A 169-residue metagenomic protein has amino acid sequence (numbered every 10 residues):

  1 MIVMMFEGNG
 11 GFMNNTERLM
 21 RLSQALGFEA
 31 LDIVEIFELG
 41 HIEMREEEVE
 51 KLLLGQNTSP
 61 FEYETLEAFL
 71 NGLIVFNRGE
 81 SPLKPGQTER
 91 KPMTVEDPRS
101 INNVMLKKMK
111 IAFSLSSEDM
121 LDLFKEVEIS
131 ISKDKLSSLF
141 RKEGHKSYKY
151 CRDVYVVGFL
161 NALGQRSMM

Functional and structural regions predicted by a protein language model:
M1-F12: Short, Lys/Arg-enriched N-terminal segments with co-localized hydrophobic residues within the first ~10-30 amino acids
F12-L26, R99-A112: Short, amphipathic alpha-helical "recognition" segments used to contact nucleic acids or chromatin
M13-R21, F28-E64, E89-K91, D122-L123 (+1 more regions): A cross-kingdom feature marking solvent-exposed beta-strand/loop segments within repeated, beta-rich binding/scaffold
G55, L70-N71, I111-S116, D122 (+1 more regions): Long compositionally biased, domain-poor regions of proteins
E64-P85, L163-M169: A short, Lys/Arg-enriched interface patch at domain edges and termini
V75-S130: Short, solvent-exposed interaction modules
Y148, R152-M169: Short, Lys/Arg-rich amphipathic alpha-helical interaction segments that bind nucleic acids or acidic protein surfaces
